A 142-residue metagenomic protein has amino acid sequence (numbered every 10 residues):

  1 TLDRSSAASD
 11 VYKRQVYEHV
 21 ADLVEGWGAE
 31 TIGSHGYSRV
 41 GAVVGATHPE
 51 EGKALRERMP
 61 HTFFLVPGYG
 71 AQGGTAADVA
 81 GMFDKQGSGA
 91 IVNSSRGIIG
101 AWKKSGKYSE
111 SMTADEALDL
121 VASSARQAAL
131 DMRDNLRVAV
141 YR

Functional and structural regions predicted by a protein language model:
T1-A8, Y12: Single conserved hydrophobic/aromatic residue that forms the stacking wall/gate of nucleotide- or nucleobase-binding
T1-L2, T31-G33, A54-L55, G81-M82: Short, flexible, glycine/charge-rich loop motifs used to bind or transfer phosphoryl groups or to couple energy/partner
Q15, H19, T47-E50, A71-G74 (+2 more regions): Conserved active-site and cofactor/substrate-binding residues in soluble primary-metabolism enzymes
Q15-H35: Alpha/beta enzyme core
I32-Y37, A139-R142: Flexible, glycine/charged-enriched surface loops at secondary-structure junctions
A42, A46-N93, G97-K107: A C-terminal functional module that forms or caps the active site or interfaces directly with catalytic machinery
V79, G100-R142: C-terminal helical cap(s) of enzyme catalytic domains, especially alpha/beta-barrels
